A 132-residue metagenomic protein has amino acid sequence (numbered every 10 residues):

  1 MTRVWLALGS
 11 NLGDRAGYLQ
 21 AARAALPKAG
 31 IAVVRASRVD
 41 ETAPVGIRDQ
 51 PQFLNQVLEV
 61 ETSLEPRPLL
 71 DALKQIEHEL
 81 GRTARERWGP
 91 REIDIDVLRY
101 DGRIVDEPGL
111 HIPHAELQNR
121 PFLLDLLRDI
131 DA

Functional and structural regions predicted by a protein language model:
M1-L6: Extreme N-terminal starter segment of soluble prokaryotic enzymes
G13, K28-G30, R35-S37, T42-L54 (+1 more regions): Flexible, gly/pro- and Lys/Arg-enriched active-site loops
Y18-A32: Short amphipathic alpha-helical segments
